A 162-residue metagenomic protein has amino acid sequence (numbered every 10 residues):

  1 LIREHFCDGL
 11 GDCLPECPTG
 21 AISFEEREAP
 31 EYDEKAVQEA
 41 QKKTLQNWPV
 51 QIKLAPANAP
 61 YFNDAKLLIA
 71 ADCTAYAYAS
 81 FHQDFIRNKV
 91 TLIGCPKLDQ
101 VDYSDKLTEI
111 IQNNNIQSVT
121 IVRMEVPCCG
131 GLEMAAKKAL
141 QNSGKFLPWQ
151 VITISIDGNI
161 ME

Functional and structural regions predicted by a protein language model:
L1-R3, D12-P30: Iron-sulfur cluster-binding cysteine motifs and their immediate structural context in ferredoxin-like electron-transfer
I2-F6, N115-I116: Short, intrinsically disordered, charge-biased short linear motifs at domain edges
P30-E162: Iron-sulfur-associated redox domains of electron-transfer enzymes in respiratory and anaerobic energy metabolism
